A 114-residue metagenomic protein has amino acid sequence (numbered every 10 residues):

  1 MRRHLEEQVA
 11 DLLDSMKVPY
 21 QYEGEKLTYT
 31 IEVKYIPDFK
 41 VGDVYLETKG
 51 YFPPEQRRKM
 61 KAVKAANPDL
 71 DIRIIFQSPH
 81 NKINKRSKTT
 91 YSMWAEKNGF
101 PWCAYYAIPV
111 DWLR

Functional and structural regions predicted by a protein language model:
M1-R114: Nucleic-acid endo/exonuclease domains
